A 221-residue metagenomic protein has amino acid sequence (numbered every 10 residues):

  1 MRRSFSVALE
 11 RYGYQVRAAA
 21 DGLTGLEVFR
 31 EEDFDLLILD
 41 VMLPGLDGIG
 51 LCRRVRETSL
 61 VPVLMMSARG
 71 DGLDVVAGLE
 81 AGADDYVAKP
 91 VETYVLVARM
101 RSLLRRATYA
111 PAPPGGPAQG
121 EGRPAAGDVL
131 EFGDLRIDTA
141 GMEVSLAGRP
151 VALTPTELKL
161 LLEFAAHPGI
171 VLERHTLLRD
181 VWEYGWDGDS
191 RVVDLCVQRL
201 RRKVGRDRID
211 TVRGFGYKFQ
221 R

Functional and structural regions predicted by a protein language model:
R3-R11: Charged docking surfaces used in two-component/phosphorelay signaling
G13-A20, V28: Short hydrophobic/Thr-rich beta-strand motif most characteristic of the beta2 strand and flanking loop of CheY-like
D21-T24, D47-G50, D74: Acidic catalytic/metal-coordinating carboxylates
G25, G78-L79, L177: Residue preferences within the helical output face of two-component receiver
D33-I38, L43: Active-site beta3 strand of CheY-like receiver
R53, E57-T58, P62-E131: Basic, amphipathic DNA-recognition helix from helix-turn-helix-like DNA-binding domains
S102-V171: Short, Lys/Arg-enriched segments at the junction into DNA-binding effector domains of transcriptional regulators
G141-D207, R213-F215: Positively charged, aromatic-enriched patches within helix-turn-helix-type DNA-binding elements, predominantly
